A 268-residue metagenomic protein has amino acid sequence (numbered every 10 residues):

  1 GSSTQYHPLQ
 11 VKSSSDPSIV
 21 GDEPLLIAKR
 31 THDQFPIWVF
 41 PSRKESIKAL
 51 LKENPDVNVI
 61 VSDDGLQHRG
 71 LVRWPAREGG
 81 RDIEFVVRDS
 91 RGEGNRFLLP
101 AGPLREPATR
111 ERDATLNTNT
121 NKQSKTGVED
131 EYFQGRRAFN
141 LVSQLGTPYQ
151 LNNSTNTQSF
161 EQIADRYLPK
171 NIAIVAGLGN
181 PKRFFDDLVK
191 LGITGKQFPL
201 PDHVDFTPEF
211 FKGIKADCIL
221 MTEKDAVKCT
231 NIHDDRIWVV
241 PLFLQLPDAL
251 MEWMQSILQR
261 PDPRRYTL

Functional and structural regions predicted by a protein language model:
S2-Q134: Phosphate/Mg2+-binding loops and adjacent switch elements in nucleotide/diphosphate-handling enzyme cores
S15, I60-S62, T157-I174, D217-E223 (+1 more regions): A polyampholytic, Gly/Pro-enriched intrinsically disordered region
E53-N54, P75-G80, D187-L191, L250 (+1 more regions): Short, flexible loop motifs at catalytic/binding sites
N58-S62, F85-D89, A138-N140, T194-L200 (+1 more regions): Short hydrophobic/aromatic-enriched beta-strand-loop microsegments
S90-L220: C-terminal accessory "lid"/substrate-recognition subdomains
G92-E93, P201-D205, R236-R264: Short, flexible loop segments at boundaries between secondary-structure elements
R183, F206-P208, V227-I232, L246-L250: Short active-site-adjacent structural elements
K215-D235: Phosphate-bearing ligand-interacting subdomains that bind or position ATP/ADP/UDP/GDP/NAD(P) or nucleotide-linked
